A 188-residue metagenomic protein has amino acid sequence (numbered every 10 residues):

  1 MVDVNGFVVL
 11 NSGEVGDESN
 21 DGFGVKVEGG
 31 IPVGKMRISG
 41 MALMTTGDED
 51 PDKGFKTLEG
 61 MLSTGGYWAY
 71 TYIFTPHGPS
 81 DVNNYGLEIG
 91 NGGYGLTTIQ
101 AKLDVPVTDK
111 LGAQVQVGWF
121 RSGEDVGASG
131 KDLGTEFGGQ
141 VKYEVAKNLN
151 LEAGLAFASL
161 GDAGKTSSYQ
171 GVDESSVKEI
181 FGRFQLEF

Functional and structural regions predicted by a protein language model:
M1-V4, K35-S39, D109-V115, Y143-A153: Repeated loop/turn-to-beta-strand initiation elements of outer-membrane beta-barrel proteins
V8-E14, V33, A42-D48, V117-G123 (+2 more regions): Transmembrane beta-strands of outer-membrane beta-barrel pores
S12-K102, T166-S168: Extracellular/periplasmic loop regions
N20-G24, L96-T98, G134-G138, V177-F181: Transmembrane beta-barrel architecture of outer-membrane proteins
V27-I31, G40, A101-V105, G139-Y143 (+1 more regions): Residues on the lipid-exposed face of transmembrane beta-strands in outer-membrane beta-barrel proteins
D81-T98, K102-E136, E144, L186-F188: Outer-membrane beta-barrel transmembrane domain signature
N148-D173: C-terminal beta-signal and adjacent terminal beta-strands/loops of Gram-negative outer-membrane beta-barrel proteins
E174-F188: Outer-membrane beta-barrel "beta-signal"
